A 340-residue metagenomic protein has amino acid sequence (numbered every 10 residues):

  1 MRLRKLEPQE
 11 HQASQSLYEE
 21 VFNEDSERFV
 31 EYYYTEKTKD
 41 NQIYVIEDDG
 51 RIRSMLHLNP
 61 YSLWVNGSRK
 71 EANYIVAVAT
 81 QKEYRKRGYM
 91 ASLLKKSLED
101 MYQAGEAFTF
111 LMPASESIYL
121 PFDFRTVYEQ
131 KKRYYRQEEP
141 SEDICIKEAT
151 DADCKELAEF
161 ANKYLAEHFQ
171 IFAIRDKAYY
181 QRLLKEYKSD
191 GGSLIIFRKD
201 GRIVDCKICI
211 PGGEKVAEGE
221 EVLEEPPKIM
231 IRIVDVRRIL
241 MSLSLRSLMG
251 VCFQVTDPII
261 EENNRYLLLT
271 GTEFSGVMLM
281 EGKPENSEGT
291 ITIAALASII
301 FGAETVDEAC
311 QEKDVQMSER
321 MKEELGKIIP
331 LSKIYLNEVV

Functional and structural regions predicted by a protein language model:
M1-P60, G67-Y74, P140-A178, G212-G213 (+1 more regions): Short amphipathic alpha-helix that is part of the acyltransferase structural core
Y34-D40, K185-S189, S298-I300: Short loop/turn motifs at secondary-structure junctions and domain boundaries
I75-T80, K86-E99, E218-E220: Conserved acetyl-CoA-binding loop-helix of GNAT-fold acetyltransferases
Q103-A107, P113-K131: Conserved active-site alpha-helix within GNAT-family acetyltransferase domains
Y128-V251: Amide-forming acyltransferase catalytic core, primarily the GNAT-like/NAT-type and related acyltransferase folds
S242-G302: Basic, glycine-rich polyanion-binding accessory segments appended to enzymes
G282-V340: C-terminal interaction segments
